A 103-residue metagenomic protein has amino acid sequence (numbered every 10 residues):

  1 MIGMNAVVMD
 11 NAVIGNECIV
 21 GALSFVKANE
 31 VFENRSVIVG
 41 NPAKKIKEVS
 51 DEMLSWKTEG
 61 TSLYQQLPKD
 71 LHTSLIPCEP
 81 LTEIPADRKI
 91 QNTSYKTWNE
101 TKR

Functional and structural regions predicted by a protein language model:
I2-D10, G15-N16, G21-A22, K27-A28 (+2 more regions): Left-handed beta-helix
V7, V37-R103: C-terminal segments of enzyme domains that contribute to small-molecule binding surfaces
